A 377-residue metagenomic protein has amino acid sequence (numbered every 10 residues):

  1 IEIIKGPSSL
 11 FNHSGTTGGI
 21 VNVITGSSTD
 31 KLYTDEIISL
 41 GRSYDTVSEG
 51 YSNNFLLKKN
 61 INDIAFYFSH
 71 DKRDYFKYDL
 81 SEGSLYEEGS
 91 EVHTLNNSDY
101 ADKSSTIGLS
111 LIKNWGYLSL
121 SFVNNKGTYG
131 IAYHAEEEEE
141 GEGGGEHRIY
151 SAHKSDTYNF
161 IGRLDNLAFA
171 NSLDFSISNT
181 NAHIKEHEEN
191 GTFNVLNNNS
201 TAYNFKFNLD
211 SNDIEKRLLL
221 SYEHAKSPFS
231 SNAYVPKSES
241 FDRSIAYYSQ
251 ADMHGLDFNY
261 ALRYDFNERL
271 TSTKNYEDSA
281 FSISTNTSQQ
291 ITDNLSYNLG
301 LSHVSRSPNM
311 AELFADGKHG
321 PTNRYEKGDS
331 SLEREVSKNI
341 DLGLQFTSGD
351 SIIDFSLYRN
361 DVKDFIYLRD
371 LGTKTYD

Functional and structural regions predicted by a protein language model:
I3, G15-G41, N53-F55: N-terminal periplasmic accessory domains that precede and gate Gram-negative outer-membrane beta-barrel machines
I4, I38, E142-L167, N275-Y276 (+4 more regions): Outer-membrane beta-barrel signature, preferentially recognizing the C-terminal barrel domain of Gram-negative
K31, I38, S48, S52-H153: Periplasmic-side early beta-strands and strand-to-turn transitions of outer-membrane beta-barrels
R42-T46, I61-D63, K72-F76, K113-W115 (+10 more regions): Transmembrane beta-strands of outer-membrane beta-barrel pores
D45-E49, K58, E88, L95-A101 (+5 more regions): Replace "Gram-negative outer membrane beta-barrel proteins" with "bacterial and organellar outer membrane beta-barrel
N53-K59, I107-L111, F160-L164, Y203-S211 (+3 more regions): Residues on the lipid-exposed face of transmembrane beta-strands in outer-membrane beta-barrel proteins
N96-D102, G116-L173, I177-S200, S231-A233 (+2 more regions): Flexible loop and strand-edge segments within Gram-negative outer membrane beta-barrel domains
K216-S296, G300-S302, S307-P308, D316-P321: Signature of Gram-negative outer-membrane beta-barrel scaffolds
